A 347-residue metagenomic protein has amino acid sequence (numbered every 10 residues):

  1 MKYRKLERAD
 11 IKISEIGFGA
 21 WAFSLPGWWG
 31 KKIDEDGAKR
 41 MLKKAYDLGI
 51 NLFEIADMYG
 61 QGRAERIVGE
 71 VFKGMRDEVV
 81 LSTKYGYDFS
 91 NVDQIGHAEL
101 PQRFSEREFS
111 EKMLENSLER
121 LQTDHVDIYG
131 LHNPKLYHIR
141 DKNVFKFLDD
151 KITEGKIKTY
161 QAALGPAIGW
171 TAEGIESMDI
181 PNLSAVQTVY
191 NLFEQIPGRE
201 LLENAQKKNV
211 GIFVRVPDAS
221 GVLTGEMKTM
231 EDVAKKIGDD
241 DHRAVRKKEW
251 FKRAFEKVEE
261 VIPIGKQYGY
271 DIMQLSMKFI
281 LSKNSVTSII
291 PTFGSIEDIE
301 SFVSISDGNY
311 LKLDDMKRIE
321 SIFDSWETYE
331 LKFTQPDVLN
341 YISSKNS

Functional and structural regions predicted by a protein language model:
M1-V80: N-terminal binding-site loop/beta-alpha segment at the start of enzyme catalytic domains that lines or forms
R8-D10, E70-D77, L118-Q122, D150-T153 (+1 more regions): Acidic (Asp/Glu)-rich catalytic clusters
F23-D36, G96-E108, L136-Y137: Active-site mouth loops of central-metabolism enzymes
K32-A45, S105-L121, A167-E176: Short, acidic/polar
E54-I55, V68, T83, Y160-A162 (+1 more regions): Hydrophobic residues in well-ordered beta-strands that form the structural core
E78-S90, T188: A short, structured active-site edge motif that brings together acidic residues
L118-Y137: Active-site groove signature of glycoside hydrolases
P134-I322, W326-T328, L339-N346: Beta/alpha (TIM)-barrel catalytic core signal, keyed to glycine-rich beta->alpha loops juxtaposed to Asp/Glu that bind
